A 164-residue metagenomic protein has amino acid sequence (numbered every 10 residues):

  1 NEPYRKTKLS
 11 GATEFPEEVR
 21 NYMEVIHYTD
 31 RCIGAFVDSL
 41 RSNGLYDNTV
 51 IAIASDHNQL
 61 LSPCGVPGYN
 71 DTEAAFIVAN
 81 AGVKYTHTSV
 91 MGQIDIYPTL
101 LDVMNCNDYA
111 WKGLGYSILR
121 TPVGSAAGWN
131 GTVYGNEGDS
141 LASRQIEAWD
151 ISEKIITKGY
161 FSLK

Functional and structural regions predicted by a protein language model:
N1-P3, H57-L61, G82-V83, G124: Solvent-exposed loop/turn segments at secondary-structure junctions within structured extracellular/periplasmic domains
N1-V25, S62, V66-N70: Active-site His/acidic residue clusters
E17-E18, A79-K84: Flexible glycine/proline-enriched surface loops and loop-helix/loop-strand junctions
R20, E24-H27, R31-A35, A74-F76 (+2 more regions): Feature representing long, continuous alpha-helical segments
Y28-G68, L101-M104: Metal-dependent active-site segment of extracytoplasmic phospho-/sulfohydrolases and closely related
S42, G82-K164: Membrane-interface soluble catalytic domains
N48-T49, D71-A74, G124: Active-site lining segments that contact anionic ligands and/or coordinate catalytic metals
A52-I53, I77-V78, A126-A127: Structural recognition of the beta-strand scaffold that forms the well-ordered cores of secreted hydrolase catalytic
